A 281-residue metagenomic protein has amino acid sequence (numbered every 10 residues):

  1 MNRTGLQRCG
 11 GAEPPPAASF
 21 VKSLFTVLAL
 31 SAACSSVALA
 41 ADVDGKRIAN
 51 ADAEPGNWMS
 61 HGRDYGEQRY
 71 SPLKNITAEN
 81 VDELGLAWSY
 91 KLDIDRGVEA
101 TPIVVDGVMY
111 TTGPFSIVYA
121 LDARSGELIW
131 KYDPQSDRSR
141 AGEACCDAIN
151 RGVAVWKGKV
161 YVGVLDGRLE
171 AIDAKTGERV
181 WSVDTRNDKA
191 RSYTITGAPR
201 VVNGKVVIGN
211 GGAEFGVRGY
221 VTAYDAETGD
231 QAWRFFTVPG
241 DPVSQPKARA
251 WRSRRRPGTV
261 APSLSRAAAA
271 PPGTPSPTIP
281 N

Functional and structural regions predicted by a protein language model:
N2-R3, A18, K22-S23: Positively charged n-region of N-terminal signal peptides that target proteins for export
T4-P16: Intrinsic, low-complexity polybasic segments
K22-S36: Bacterial N-terminal signal peptides
A41-L92, E127-A141, E178-N187, D230-V238 (+1 more regions): Aromatic (tryptophan-biased) beta-strands that constitute blades/sheets of beta-rich domains
W58-G62, G97-I117, G142-R168, T194-R218 (+2 more regions): Repeat-blade elements of multi-bladed beta-propeller folds
A123-S125, A174-T176, A226-T228: Short loop/turn segments that connect beta-strands within beta-propeller blades
G219-D230: Beta-propeller blade signature
